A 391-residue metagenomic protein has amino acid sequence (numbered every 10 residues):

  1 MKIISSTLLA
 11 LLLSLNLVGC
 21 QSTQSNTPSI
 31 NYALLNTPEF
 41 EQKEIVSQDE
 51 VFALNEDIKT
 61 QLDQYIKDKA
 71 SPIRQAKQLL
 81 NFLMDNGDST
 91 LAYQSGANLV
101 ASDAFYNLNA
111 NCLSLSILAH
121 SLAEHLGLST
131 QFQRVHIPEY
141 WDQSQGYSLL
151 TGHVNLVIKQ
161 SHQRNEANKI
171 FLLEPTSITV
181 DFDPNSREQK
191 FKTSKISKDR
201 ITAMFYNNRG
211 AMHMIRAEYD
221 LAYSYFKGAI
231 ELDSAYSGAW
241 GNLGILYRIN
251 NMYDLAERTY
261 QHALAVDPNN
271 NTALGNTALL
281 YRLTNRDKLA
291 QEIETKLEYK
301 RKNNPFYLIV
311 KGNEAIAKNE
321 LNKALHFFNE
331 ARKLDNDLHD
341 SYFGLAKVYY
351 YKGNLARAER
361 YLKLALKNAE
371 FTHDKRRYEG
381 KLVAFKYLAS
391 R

Functional and structural regions predicted by a protein language model:
Q42-A104: Secondary-structure boundary elements
S95-W240, I245, I249, D254-N271: Long, contiguous interaction/recruitment modules in multidomain scaffold/adaptor proteins
R200, S234, P268, K302-N303 (+2 more regions): Short coil turns that delineate tetratricopeptide repeat
N208, N242, N276, I309-N313 (+2 more regions): Canonical tetratricopeptide repeat
G228-A229, H262-A263, K296-E298, E330-A331 (+1 more regions): Canonical positions in the second alpha-helix
Y299, A317, F343-R391: Terminal, low-structured helical/coil segments at or just beyond the last alpha-helical repeat
